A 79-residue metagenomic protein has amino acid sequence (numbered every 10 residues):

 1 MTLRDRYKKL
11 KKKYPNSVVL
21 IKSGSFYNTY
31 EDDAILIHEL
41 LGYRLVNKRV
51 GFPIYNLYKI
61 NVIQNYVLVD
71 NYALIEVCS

Functional and structural regions predicted by a protein language model:
M1-S79: Basic, polar low-complexity surface loops/patches
